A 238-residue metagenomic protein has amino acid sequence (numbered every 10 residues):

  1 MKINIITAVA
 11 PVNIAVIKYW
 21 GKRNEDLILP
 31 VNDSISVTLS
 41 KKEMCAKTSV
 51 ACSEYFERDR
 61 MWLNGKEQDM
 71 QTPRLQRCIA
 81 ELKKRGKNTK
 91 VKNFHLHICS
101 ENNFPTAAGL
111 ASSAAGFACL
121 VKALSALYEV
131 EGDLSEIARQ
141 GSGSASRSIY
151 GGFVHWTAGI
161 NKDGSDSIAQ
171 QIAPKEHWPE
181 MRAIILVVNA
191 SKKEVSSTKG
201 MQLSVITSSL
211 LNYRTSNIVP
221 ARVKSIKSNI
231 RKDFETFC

Functional and structural regions predicted by a protein language model:
M1-A108, K122-E131: ATP-binding N-lobe of GHMP and related small-molecule kinases
K2-A15, G21-E25, L29, K175-C238: C-terminal nucleotide
A15-K18, A46-V50, A145-S148, G152-T157 (+1 more regions): Short beta-strand scaffold segments in enzyme catalytic cores
G21-E25, S53, A80, K84 (+7 more regions): Generic secondary-structure signature for well-ordered alpha-helical cores
N24-E25, S40-M44, G109, A115 (+5 more regions): Short capping/connector residues at structural and topological boundaries
T38, C78, I137, S204 (+1 more regions): Residues that form generic nucleotide/phosphate-binding pockets
R74, S112, G116, I218: Catalytic-loop motifs flanking and including active-site residues across diverse enzymes
K84-E180: Gly/Ser-rich oxyanion-binding loop with an adjacent helix/lid that shapes the negatively charged ligand pocket
